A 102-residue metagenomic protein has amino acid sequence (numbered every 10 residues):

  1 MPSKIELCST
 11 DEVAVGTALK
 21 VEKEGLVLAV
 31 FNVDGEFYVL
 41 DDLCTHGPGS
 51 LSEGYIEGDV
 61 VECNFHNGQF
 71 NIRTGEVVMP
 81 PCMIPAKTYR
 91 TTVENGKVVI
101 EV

Functional and structural regions predicted by a protein language model:
M1-G58, I72, P85-V102: N-terminal pre-ligand scaffold of iron-sulfur
C44, C63-H66: Short cysteine clusters
G58-N64, V78-A86: Short cysteine/histidine-rich metal-coordination sites, predominantly Zn2+-binding motifs
